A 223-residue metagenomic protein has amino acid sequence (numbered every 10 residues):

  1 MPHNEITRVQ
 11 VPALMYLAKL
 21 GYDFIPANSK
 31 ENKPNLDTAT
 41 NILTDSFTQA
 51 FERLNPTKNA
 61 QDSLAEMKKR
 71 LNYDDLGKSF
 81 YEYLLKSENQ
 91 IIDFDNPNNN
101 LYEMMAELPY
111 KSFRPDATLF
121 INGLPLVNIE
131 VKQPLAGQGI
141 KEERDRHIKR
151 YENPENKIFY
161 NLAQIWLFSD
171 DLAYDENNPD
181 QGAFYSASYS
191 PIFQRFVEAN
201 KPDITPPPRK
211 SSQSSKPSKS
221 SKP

Functional and structural regions predicted by a protein language model:
M1-S211, P223: An alpha-helical interface "stripe"
S214-S221: Intrinsically disordered, low-complexity tandem-repeat regions enriched in Proline and Serine
